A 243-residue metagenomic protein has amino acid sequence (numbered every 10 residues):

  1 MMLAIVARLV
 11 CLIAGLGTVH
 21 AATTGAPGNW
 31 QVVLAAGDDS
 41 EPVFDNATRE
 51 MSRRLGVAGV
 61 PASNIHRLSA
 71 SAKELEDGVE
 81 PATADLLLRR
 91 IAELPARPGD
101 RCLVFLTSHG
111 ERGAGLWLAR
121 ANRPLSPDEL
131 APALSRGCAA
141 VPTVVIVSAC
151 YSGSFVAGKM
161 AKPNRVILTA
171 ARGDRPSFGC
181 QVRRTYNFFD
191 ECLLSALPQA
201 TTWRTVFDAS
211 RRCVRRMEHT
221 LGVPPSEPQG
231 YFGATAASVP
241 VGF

Functional and structural regions predicted by a protein language model:
M2-R8, G17-D100, G179-N187, S238-F243: Boundary/activation segment at the start of structured domains
W30-D39, S108, A171, L194-P198: Cell-envelope and extracellular/periplasmic
Q31-A35, N64-S69, C102-L106, T143-S148 (+1 more regions): Structural recognition of the beta-strand scaffold that forms the well-ordered cores of secreted hydrolase catalytic
D38-P42, A70-L75, S108-G113, N122-R123 (+3 more regions): Solvent-exposed loop/turn segments at secondary-structure junctions within structured extracellular/periplasmic domains
N46-R49, R53, D85-R89, D128 (+7 more regions): Solvent-exposed, polar/charged alpha-helical surfaces in well-ordered, non-transmembrane soluble domains, broadly
T48, V144-E227: Active-site-proximal C-terminal subdomain of hydrolase catalytic domains
R97-G99, S108-C138: A short, glycine/acidic-enriched catalytic loop
P124, R136, V141-I146, S154: Active-site histidine-anchored catalytic micro-motif
